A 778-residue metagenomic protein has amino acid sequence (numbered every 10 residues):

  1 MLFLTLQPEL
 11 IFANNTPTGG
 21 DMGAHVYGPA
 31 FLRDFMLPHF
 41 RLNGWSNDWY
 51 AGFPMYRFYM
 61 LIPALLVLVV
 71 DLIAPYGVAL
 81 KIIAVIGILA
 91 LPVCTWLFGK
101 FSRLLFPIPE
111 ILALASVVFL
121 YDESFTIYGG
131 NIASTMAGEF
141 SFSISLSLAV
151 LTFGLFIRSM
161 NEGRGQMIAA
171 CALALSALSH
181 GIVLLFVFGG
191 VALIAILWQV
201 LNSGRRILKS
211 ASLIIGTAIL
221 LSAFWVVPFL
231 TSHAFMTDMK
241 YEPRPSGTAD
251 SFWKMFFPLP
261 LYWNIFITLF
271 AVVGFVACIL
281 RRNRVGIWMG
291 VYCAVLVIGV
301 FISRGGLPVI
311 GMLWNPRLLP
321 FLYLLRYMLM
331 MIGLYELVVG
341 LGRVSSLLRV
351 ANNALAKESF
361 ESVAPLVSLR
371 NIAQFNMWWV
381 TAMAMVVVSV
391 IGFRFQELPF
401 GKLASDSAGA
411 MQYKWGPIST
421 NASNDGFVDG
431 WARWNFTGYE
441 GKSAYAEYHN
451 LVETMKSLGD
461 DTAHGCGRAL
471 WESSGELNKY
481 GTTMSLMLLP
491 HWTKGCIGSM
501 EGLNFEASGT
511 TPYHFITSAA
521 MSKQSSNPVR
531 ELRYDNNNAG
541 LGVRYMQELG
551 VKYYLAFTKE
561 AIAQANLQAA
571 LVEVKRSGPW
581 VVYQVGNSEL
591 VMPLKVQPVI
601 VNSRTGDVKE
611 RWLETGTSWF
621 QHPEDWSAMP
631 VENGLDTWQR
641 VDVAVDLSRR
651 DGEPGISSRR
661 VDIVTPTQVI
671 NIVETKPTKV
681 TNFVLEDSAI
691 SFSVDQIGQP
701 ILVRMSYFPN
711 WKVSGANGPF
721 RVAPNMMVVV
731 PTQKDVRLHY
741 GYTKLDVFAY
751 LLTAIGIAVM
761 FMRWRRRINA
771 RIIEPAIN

Functional and structural regions predicted by a protein language model:
M1-W434, G438, S457-G459, G465-C466 (+4 more regions): Membrane-embedded transmembrane-helix bundle of lipid-linked glycan/lipid transferases
C94-T95, F186, N478-L486, A565-Q568: A short acidic (Asp/Glu
L173, S389-K442, K456-R544, E589 (+2 more regions): Extracytoplasmic/lumenal acceptor-recognition loop(s) of multi-pass membrane glycoenzymes
A444-M455: A short, well-structured juxtamembrane/interface segment
L470, K552-F557, I701, R721: Short, hydrophobic beta-strand segments that form beta-sheet elements in well-ordered domains
G475-K479, Y554, K559-I562: Solvent-exposed loop/turn segments at secondary-structure junctions within structured extracellular/periplasmic domains
A561-S588: Short acidic, glycine/proline-enriched helix-loop-strand junctions
V645-N778: Active-site-proximal, structured, solvent-exposed surfaces of multi-pass membrane proteins that position macromolecular
